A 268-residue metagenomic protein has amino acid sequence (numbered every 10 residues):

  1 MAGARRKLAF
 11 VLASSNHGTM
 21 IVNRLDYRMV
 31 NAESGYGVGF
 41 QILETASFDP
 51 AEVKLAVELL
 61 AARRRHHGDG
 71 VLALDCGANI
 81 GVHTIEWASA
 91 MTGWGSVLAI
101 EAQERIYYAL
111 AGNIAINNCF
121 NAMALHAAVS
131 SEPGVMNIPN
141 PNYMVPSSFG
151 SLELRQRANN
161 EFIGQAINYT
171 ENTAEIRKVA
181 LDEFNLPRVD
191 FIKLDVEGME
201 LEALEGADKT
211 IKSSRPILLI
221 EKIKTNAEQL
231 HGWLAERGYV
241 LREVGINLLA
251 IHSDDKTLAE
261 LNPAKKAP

Functional and structural regions predicted by a protein language model:
M1-Q103, Y108-N113, N117, G164-T170 (+2 more regions): S-adenosyl-L-methionine
H17, V71, A88-A99, D182-P268: Conserved acidic-Pro-Pro-aromatic motif
N23-V53, F120, L125-P187, L261-A264: Glycine-rich adenosyl-binding loop in Rossmann-like folds that engage adenosine-containing cofactors
L55-L60, A180-L181, A207: Generic hydrophobic alpha-helical segments
C76-A78, E132-N137, P187-R188, I251-D254: Short, solvent-exposed polar/charged micro-motifs at secondary-structure junctions
N79, Q103, S130, E197 (+1 more regions): Catalytic metal-binding/acid-base residues of hydrolase active sites
V82-I85, Y108, G134, L201-E205: Short N-terminal helix/helix-N-cap motif within the alpha/beta-hydrolase-1
